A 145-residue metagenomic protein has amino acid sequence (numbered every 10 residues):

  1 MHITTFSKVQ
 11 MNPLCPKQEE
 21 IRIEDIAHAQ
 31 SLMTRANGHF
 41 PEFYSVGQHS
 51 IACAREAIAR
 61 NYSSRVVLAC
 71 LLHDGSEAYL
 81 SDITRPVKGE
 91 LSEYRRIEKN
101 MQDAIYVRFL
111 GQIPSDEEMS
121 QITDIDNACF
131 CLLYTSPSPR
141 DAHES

Functional and structural regions predicted by a protein language model:
H2-I3: Conserved alpha-helical "signature site" that marks functionally important helical segments or helix/loop junctions
F6-I21: N- or domain-start disorder-to-order transition segments that initiate the globular core
E24-S45: Active-site flanking loop/helix segments enriched in acidic
D25, A29, A52-A59, A104-R108: Residue-level signal for well-ordered alpha-helical scaffold segments within enzymatic catalytic domains
G38-R65: Alpha-helical phosphate/pyrophosphate-handling elements in metalloenzyme active cores
Y62-L133: Divalent metal-dependent catalytic cores for phosphoryl transfer on phosphate-bearing substrates
Y134-S145: Single conserved hydrophobic/aromatic residue that forms the stacking wall/gate of nucleotide- or nucleobase-binding
